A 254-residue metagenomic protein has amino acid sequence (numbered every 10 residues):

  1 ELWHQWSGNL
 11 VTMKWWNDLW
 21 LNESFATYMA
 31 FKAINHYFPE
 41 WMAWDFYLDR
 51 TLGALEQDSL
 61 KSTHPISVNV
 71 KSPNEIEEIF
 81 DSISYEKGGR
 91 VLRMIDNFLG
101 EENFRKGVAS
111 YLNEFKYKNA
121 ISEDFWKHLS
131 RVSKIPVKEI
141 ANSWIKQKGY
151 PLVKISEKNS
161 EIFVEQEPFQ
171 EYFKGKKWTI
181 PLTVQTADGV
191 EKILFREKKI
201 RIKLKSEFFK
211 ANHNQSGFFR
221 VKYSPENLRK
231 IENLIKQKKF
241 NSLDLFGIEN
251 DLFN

Functional and structural regions predicted by a protein language model:
E1, N103, D124, L194 (+2 more regions): Intrinsic disorder/low-structure terminal segments
E1-F173: Hydrophobic alpha-helical and helix-loop surface patches within well-folded domains that function as non-catalytic
Y28-F31, L52, K61-H64, I202-N212 (+2 more regions): Hydrophobic helix-coil surface modules that form long, contiguous segments used for peptide/substrate interaction
P39-E40, Y47-L48, I180-Q185, L228-K230: Short, low-complexity, polar/charged sequence segments that are solvent-exposed and flexible
D45-F46, D188-G189, I235: Glycine-rich loops and low-complexity Gly/Arg-rich segments that provide flexible linkers or classic glycine-based
S62-N69, R196-E197, K238-S242, F246: Generic detector of solvent-exposed, compositionally biased contiguous segments
F104-A109, I121, K154-Y172, Q215-N254: Ordered core of a single globular domain
P151-F218: Long, His/Glu/Asp-enriched segments that create or flank divalent metal/ion-associated functional microenvironments
